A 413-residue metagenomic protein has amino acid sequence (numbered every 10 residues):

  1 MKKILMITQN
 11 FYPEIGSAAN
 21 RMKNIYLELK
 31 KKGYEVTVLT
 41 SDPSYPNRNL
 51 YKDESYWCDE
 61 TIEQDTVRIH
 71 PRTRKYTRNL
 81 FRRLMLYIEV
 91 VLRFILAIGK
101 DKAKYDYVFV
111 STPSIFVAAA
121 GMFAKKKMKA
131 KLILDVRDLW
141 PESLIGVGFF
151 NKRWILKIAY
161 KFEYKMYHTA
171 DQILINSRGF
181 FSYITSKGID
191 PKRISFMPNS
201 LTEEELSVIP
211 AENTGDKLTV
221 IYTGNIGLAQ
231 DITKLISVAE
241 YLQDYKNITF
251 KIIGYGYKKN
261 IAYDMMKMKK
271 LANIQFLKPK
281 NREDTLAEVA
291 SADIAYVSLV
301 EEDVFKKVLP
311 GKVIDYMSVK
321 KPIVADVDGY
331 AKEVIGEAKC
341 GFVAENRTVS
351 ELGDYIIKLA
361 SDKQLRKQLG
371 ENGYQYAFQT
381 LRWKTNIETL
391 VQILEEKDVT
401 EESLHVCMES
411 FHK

Functional and structural regions predicted by a protein language model:
M1-T61, Q172, L242-D244, V406-K413: N-terminal subdomain of nucleotide-sugar transferases
L5, N213-Q230, L235-E240, K251: Conserved donor-binding/catalytic core segment of Leloir-type glycosyltransferases
L92-I95, G99, F116-A119, F123-K127 (+1 more regions): Membrane-proximal helix-turn-helix segments that form the acceptor-binding/catalytic region of lipid-linked
G179, S200: Carbohydrate-associated surface elements
I253-G254, K259-A287: Nucleotide-activated donor-binding/catalytic signature segment of Leloir-type glycosyltransferases, i.e., the conserved
I294-V297, D315-D326: Short hydrophobic beta-strand element within catalytic cores of glycosyltransferases and related nucleotide-activated
E337-A338, F342-V349, K358-Q364: Conserved acidic donor-binding segment of nucleotide-sugar-dependent glycosyltransferases
E351, K358, L365-Q379: A short, well-ordered alpha-helix in the C-terminal region of glycosyltransferases
